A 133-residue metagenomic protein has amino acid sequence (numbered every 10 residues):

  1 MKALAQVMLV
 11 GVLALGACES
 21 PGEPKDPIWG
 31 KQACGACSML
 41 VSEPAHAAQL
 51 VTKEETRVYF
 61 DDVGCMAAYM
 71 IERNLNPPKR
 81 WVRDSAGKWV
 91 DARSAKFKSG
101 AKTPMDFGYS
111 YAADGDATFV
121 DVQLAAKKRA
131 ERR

Functional and structural regions predicted by a protein language model:
K2-V10: Sec-dependent signal peptide recognition, specifically the positively charged N-region followed immediately by
L15-A17: C-terminal motif of bacterial Sec signal peptides marking the signal peptidase cleavage site
E19-P21: Bacterial signal peptide processing site
E23-G30: Short, flexible, mixed-charge glycine/proline-rich loop motifs that serve as phosphate/nucleic-acid-contacting
K31-E72: Post-signal-peptide N-terminal segment of Sec-exported extracytoplasmic proteins
V58-F60, K98, D106: Short hydrophobic-aromatic micro-motifs
N74-P104: Charge-dense polyanion-binding interfaces
D106-R133: C-terminal partner/receptor-binding element of secreted or periplasmic proteins
